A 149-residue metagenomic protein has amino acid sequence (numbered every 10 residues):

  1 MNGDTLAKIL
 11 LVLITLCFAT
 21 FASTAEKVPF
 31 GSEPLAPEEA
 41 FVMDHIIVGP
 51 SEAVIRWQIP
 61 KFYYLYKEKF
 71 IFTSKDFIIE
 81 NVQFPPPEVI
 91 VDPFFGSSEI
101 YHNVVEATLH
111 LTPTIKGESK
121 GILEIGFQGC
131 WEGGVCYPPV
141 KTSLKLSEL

Functional and structural regions predicted by a protein language model:
N2-L10: Bacterial N-terminal signal peptides that target proteins for export
I9-F18: Bacterial N-terminal signal peptides
F21-L149: Extracellular/lumen-exposed scaffold segments
